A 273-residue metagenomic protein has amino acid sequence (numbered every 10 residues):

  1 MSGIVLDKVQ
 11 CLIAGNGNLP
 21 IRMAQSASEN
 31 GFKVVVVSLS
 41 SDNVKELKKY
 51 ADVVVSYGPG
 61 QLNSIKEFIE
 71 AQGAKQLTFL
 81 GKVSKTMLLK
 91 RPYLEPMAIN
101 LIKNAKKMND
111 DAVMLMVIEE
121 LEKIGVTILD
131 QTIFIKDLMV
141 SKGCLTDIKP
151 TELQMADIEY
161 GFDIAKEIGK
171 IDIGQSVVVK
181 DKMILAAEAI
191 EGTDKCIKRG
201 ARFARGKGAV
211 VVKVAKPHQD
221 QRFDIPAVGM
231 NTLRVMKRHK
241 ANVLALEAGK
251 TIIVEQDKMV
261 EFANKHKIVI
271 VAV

Functional and structural regions predicted by a protein language model:
S2, I13, P20-R22, N43 (+4 more regions): Catalytic domains of riboflavin
I4-L39: N-terminal basic/disordered segments at the start of proteins
V5-V9, N30-K33, A51, Q72-K75 (+6 more regions): Short coil/turn connectors at secondary-structure junctions
L12-A14, V36-V37, L77-L80, D110 (+5 more regions): General beta-strand structural signal in soluble alpha/beta enzymes
N16, K82-K85, M183, K216-P217: Short glycine-rich anion-binding loops that position phosphate/pyrophosphate groups of nucleotides and phosphorylated
A27-E29, S41, S56, D110-D111 (+1 more regions): Conserved mixed alpha/beta catalytic, RNA-binding, or beta-rich assembly cores of soluble enzyme, regulatory
S40-A74, R91-N100, K195-V273: Feature captures the catalytic cores and cofactor-binding loops of soluble hydro-lyases/lyases that act on carboxylate
I65-F134: N-terminal glycine-rich phosphate/adenylate-binding segment common to multiple enzyme folds
